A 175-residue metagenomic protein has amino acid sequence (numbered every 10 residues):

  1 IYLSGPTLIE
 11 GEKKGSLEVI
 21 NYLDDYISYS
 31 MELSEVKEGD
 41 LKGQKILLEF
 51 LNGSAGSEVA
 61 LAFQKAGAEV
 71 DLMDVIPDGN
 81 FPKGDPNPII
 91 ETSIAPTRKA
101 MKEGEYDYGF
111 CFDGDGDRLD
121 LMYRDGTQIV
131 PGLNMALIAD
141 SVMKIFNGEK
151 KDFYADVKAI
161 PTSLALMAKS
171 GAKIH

Functional and structural regions predicted by a protein language model:
I1-K102: Gly/Ser/Thr-enriched, mixed-charge loops and adjacent short helices that form phosphate/oxyanion-binding elements
Y2-S28, E32, D125-H175: Proline/glycine-rich low-complexity loops and linkers
K37-L41, A100-G104, D113, I145-G148 (+1 more regions): Solvent-exposed alpha-helices and their adjacent loops that cap or buttress functional pockets in soluble metabolic
L48-L51, F112-G114, A155: Active-site flanking residues adjacent to catalytic metal/cofactor-binding acidic residues
L51-S57, G116-D117, A159-P161: Gly/Ser/Thr-rich loops at beta-strand to alpha-helix junctions that form or flank small-molecule/cofactor-binding
S57-L61, P82-D85, D120-R124, S163-K169: Short acidic, glycine/serine/threonine-rich loops at helix termini
P77-F81, R118, A136-L137, P161: Short gly/pro/ser/thr-enriched loop/turn and capping motifs at secondary-structure boundaries
M101-R124, Q128, A172-H175: Glycine-rich phosphate-binding loop
